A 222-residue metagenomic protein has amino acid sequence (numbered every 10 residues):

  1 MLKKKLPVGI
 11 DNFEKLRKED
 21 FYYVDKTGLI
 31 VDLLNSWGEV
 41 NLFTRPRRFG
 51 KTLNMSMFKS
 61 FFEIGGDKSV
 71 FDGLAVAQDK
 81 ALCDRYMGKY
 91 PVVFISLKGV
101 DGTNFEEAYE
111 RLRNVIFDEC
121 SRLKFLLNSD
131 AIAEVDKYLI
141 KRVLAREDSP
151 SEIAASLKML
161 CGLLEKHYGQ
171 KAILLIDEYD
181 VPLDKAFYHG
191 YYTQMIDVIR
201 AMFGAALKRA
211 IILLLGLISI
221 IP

Functional and structural regions predicted by a protein language model:
M1-P222: Phosphate-binding site recognition
